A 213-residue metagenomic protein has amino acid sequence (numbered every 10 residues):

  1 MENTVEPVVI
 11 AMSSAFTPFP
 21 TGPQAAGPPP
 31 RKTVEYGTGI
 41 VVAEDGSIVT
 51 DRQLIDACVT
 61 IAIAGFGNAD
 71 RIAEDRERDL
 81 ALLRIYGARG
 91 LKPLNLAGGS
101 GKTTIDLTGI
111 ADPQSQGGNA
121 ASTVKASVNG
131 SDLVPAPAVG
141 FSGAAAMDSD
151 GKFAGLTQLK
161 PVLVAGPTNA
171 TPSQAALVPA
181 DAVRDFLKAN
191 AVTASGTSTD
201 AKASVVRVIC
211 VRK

Functional and structural regions predicted by a protein language model:
E2-I10, G101, P137-F141, D148 (+1 more regions): Soluble non-cytosolic domains of exported or imported proteins
T4-Y36, G87-P93, F153-K213: C-terminal cap/linker of serine protease catalytic domains
G27-D51, G65-D70, K92, N119 (+2 more regions): A conserved glycine-rich beta-strand in the N-terminal activation segment of trypsin-fold
T33, V41-V42, E74-R76, G99-G101 (+2 more regions): Extracellular/periplasmic catalytic domains that process cell-envelope and extracellular macromolecules
E35-G37, E44, V59, G65-G67 (+4 more regions): Envelope-exposed proteins and targeting segments
G39, G46, T50, A81-L83 (+4 more regions): Terminal peptide-recognition signature
A43-G90, L159-V162: Catalytic-histidine neighborhood of serine endopeptidases, predominantly the chymotrypsin-like S1/PA family
Y86-A145, L156-T171: Flexible, gly/ser-rich surface segments that form the specificity/activation loops bordering the active-site cleft
